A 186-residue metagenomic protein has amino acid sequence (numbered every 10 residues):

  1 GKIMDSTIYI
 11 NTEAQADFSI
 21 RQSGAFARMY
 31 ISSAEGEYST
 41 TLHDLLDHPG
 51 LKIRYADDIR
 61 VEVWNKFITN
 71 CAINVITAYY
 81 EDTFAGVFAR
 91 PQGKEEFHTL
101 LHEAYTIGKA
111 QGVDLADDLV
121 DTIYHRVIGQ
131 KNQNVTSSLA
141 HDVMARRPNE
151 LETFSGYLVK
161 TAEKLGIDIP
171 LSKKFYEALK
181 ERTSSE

Functional and structural regions predicted by a protein language model:
G1-E62, K66: Rossmann-fold dinucleotide-binding core
Y9-E13, C71, R126-Q130: Short, composition-biased local secondary-structure segments
T12, T77, E81, T153: Active-site-proximal flexible loops/turns
A14, Y79-Y80, T183-E186: Short amphipathic alpha-helical interaction/hinge segments
S19-Y30, G50, A78-V87, V135-M144: Helix-loop-beta segment of a Rossmann-like dinucleotide-binding subdomain
S32, K94, R147-P148: A generic secondary-structure micro-motif detector that highlights 1-2 residue hydrophobic/ambivalent hotspots embedded
D47, H98-E186: NAD(P)-dependent Rossmann-like dehydrogenase/reductase catalytic/cofactor-binding core
R60-F88, Q92-Y105, K131-N132: Active-site-proximal catalytic alpha-helix in oxidoreductases
